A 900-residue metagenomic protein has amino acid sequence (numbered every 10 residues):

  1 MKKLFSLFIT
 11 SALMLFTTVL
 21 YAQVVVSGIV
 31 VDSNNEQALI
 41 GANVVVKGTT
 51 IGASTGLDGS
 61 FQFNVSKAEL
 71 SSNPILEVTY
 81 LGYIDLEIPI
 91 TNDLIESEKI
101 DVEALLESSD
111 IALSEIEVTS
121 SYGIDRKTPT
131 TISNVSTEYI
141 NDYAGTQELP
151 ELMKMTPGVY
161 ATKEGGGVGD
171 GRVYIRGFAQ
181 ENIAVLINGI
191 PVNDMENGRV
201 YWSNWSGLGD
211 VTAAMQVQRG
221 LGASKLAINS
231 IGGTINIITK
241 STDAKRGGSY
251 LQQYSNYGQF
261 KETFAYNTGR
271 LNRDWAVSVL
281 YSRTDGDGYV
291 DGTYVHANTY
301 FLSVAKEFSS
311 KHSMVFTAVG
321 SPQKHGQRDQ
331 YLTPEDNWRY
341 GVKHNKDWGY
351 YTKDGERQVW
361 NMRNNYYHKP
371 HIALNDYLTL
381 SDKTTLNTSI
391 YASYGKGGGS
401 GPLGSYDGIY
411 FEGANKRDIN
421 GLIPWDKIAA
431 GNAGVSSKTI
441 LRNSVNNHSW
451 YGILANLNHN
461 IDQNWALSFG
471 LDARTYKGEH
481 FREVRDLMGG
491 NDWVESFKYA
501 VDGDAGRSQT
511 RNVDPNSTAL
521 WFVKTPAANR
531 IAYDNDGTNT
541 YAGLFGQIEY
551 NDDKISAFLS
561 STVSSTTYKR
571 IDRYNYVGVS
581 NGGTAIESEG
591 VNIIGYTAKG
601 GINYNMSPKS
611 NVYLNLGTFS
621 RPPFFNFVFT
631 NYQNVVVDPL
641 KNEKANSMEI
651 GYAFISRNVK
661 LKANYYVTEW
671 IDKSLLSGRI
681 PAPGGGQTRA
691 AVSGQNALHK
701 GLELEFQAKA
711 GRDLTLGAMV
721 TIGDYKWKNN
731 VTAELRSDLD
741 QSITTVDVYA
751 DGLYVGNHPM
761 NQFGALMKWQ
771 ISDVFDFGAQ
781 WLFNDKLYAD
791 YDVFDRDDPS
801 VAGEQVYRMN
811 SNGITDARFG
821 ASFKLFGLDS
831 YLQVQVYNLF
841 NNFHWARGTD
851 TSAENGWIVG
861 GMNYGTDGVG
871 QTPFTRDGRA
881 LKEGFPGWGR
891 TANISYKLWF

Functional and structural regions predicted by a protein language model:
V31, N35, A42-K47, I75-Y83 (+3 more regions): Short, acidic, small-residue-rich periplasmic hinge/interaction motif at the N-terminus of Gram-negative outer-membrane
F61-A68, P191-R219, I238: Short acidic/polar hinge/loop motifs at secondary-structure boundaries that mediate gating or recognition
V102-E103, S206-S249: A beta-strand signature from Gram-negative outer-membrane beta-barrel systems, especially the internal plug domain
G247, Y254-D285, V290-R328, L374-S381 (+2 more regions): Transmembrane beta-barrel wall of Gram-negative outer-membrane proteins
A305, S313-N375, G398-N446, R507-P526 (+1 more regions): Acidic/polar loop-and-plug regions of large Gram-negative outer-membrane beta-barrel proteins
Q330, V513, T518-F522, T567-V579 (+7 more regions): Surface-exposed extracellular loop regions of Gram-negative outer-membrane beta-barrel proteins, predominantly
N551, V667-E669, A690-V793, K897-W899: Gram-negative outer-membrane beta-barrel transporters
L716, F783-F794, A821-F900: C-terminal beta-signal and adjacent terminal beta-strands/loops of Gram-negative outer-membrane beta-barrel proteins
